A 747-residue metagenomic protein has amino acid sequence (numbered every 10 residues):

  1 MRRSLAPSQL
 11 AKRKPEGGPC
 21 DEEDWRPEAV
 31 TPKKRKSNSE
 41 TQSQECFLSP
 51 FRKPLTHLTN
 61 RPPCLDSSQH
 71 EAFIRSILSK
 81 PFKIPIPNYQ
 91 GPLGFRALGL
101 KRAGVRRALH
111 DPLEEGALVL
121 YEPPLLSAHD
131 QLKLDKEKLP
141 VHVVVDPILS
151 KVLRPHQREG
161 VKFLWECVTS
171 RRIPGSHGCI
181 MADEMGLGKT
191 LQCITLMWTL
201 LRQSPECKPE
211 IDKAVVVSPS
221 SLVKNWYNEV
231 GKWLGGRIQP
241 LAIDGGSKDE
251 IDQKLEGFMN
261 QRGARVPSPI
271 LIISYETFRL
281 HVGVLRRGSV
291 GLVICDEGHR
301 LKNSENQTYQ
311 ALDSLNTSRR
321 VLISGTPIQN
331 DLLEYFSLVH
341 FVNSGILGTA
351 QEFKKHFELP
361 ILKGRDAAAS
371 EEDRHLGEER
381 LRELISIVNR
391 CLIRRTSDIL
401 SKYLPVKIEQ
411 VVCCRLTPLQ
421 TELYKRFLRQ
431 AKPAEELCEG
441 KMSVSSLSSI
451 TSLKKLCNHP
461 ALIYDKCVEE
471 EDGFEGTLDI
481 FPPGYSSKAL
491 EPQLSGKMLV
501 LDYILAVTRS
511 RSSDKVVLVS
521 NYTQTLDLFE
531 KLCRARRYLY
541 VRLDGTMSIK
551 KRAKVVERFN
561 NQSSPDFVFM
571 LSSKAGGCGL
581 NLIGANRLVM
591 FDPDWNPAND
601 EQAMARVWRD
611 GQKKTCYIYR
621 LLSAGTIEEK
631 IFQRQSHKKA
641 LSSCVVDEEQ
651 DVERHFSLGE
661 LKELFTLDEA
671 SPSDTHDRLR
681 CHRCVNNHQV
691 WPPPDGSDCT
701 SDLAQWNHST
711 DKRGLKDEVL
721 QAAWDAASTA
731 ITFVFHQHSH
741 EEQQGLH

Functional and structural regions predicted by a protein language model:
M1-P140, I148, Y335, A431 (+2 more regions): Charged, low-complexity intrinsically disordered regions
S4-E22, K33, N38-E40, L125-D366 (+3 more regions): ASCE P-loop NTPase motor core, strongest for the SF2 helicase catalytic module
R26-A29, L58, P62, S67-H70 (+10 more regions): Intrinsic-disorder/low-complexity, polar/charged segments
S370-E379, E409-R415: A short helix-loop-helix "switch/interaction" segment in the helical subdomain of ASCE P-loop NTPases
